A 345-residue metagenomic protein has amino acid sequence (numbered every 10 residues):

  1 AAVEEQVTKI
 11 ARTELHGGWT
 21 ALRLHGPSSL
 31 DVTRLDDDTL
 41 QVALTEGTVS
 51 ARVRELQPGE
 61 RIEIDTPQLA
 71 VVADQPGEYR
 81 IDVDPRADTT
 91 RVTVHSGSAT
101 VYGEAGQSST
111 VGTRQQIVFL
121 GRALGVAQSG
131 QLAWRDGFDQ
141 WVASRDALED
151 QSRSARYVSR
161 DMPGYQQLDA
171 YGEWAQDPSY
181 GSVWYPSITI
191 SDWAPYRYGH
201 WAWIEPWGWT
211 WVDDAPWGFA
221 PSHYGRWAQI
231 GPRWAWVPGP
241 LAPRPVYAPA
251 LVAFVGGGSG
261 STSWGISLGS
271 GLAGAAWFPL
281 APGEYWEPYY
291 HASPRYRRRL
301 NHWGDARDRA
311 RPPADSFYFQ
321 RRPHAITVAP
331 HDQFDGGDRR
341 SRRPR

Functional and structural regions predicted by a protein language model:
A1-V101, A105-Q116, R145, Q151-S152: Flexible, surface-exposed loop/linker segments and immediately adjacent secondary-structure boundaries
V118-R345: Low-complexity, repeat-rich tail regions
